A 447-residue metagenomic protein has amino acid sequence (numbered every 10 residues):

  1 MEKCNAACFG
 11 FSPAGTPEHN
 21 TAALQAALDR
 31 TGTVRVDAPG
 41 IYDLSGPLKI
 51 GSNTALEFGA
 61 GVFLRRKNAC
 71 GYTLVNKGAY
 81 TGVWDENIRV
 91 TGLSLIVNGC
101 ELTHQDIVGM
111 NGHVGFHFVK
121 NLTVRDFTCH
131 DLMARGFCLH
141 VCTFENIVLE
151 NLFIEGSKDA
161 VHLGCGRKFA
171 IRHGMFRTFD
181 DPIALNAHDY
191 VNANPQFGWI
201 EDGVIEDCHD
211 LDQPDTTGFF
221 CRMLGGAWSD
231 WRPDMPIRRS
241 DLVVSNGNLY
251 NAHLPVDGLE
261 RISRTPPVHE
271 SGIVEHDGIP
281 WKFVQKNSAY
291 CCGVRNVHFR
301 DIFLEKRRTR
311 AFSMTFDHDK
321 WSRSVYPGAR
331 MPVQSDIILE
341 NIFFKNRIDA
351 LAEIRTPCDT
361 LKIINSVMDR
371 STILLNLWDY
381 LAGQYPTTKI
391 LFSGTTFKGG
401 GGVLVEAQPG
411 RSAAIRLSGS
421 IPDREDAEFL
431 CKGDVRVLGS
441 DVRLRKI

Functional and structural regions predicted by a protein language model:
M1-N246, D257-I447: Extracellular/periplasmic carbohydrate-active domains that bind, remodel, or depolymerize complex polysaccharides
L249-H253: FKBP-type peptidyl-prolyl cis-trans isomerase
